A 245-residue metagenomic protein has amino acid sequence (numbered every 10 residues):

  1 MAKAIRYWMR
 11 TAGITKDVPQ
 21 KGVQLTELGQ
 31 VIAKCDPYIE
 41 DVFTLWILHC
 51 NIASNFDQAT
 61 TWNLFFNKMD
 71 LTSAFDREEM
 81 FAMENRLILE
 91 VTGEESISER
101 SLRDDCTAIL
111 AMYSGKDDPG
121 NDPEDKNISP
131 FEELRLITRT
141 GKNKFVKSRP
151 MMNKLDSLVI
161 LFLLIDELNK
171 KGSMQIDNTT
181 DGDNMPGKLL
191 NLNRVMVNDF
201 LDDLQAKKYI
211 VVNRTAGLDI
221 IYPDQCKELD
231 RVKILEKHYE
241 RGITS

Functional and structural regions predicted by a protein language model:
M1-S245: Donor-sugar nucleotide-binding helix/loop cap in glycosyltransferases
